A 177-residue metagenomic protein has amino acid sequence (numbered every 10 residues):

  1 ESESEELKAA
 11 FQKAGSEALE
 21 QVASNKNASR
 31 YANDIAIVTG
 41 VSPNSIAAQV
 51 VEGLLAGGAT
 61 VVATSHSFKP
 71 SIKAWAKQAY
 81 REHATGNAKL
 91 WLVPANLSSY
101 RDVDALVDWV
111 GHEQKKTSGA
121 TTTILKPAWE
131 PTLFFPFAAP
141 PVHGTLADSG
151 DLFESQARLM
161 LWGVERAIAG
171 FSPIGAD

Functional and structural regions predicted by a protein language model:
E1-A10, G150-A157, W162: Helix-enriched interaction subdomains in cytosolic or periplasmic regions, typified by TIR/SEFIR signaling/NADase cores
E1-N44, K77-K89, R101, D108-T123 (+2 more regions): Non-catalytic terminal and boundary segments that flank Rossmann-like NAD(P)-dependent oxidoreductase
I35-I37, T60, L133: Structural motif
A47-A48: Residues forming the Rossmann-fold NAD(P)(H) cofactor-binding site
L54: Aromatic pocket-lining residues of Rossmann-like dinucleotide-binding sites
G57-W75: Conserved glycine-rich Rossmann-like NAD(P)H-binding loop of the short-chain dehydrogenase/reductase
W91, S99-D104, D108-L159, G170-D177: Conserved mid-core segment of classical short-chain dehydrogenase/reductases
N96: Conserved acidic residues
